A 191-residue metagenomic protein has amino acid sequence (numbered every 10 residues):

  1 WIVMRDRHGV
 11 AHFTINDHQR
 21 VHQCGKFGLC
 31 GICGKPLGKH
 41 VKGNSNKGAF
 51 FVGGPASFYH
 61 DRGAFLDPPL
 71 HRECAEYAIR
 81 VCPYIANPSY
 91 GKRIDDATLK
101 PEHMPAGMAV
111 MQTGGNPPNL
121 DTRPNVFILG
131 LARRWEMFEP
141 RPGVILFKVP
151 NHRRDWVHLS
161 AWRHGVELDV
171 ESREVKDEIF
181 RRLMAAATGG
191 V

Functional and structural regions predicted by a protein language model:
I2-H8, F27, C33: A structural/positional concept
M4-Q19, F51-S57: Short Cys/His-rich Zn2+-coordinating modules
F13-F27, D61-F65: Short, flexible, mixed-charge glycine/proline-rich loop motifs that serve as phosphate/nucleic-acid-contacting
C30-G34, H71-C74: Short cysteine-rich clusters marking metal-coordination/redox-active sites
G34-K35, S45, G54-A56, A132: Short, flexible beta-strand-to-coil junctions
L37-G43, K47, R80-V81: Short, non-ligating residues that shape and space the ligands of small metal-coordination modules and catalytic
G54-P68: Short linker/helix segments within small regulatory modules
A64-V191: Domain-exit/linker segments immediately C-terminal to small folded modules
